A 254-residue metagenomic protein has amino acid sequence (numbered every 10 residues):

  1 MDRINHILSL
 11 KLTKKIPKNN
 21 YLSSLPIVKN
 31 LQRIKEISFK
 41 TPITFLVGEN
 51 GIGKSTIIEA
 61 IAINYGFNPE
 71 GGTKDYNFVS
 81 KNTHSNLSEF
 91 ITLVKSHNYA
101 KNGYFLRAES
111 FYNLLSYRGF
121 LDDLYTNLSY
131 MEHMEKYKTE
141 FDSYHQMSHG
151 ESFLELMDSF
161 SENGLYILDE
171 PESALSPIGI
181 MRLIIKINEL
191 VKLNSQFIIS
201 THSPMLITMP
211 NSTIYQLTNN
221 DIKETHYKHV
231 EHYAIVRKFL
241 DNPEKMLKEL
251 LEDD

Functional and structural regions predicted by a protein language model:
M1-K35, K40: N-terminal pre-Walker A segment at the start of P-loop NTPase domains
T41-T44, N163-G164: Pre-Walker A (Motif I) flank of P-loop NTPase domains
I43-F45, T56-T126: ABC ATPase nucleotide-binding domain signature region
T44, E172-S173, N188, P204: Catalytic acidic motif of RecA-like/P-loop NTPases
N50, G103-R182: Conserved ABC ATPase signature
G53: Conserved glycine(s) of the Walker
Y166-D169, Q196-T201: Structural recognition of the conserved hydrophobic beta-strand(s) that form the central parallel beta-sheet of P-loop
I178-Q196, S203-D254: C-terminal lobe/lid and adjacent interdomain/linker elements of RecA-like ASCE P-loop ATPase modules
